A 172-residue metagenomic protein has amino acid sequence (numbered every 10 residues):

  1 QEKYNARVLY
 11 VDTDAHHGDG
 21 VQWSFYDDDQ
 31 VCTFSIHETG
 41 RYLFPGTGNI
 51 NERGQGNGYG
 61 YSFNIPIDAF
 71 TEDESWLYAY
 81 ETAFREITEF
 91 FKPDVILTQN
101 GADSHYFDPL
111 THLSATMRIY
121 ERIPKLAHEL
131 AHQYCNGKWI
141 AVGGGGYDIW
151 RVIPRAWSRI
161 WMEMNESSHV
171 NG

Functional and structural regions predicted by a protein language model:
Q1-G172: A general "terminal functional-core" signal
